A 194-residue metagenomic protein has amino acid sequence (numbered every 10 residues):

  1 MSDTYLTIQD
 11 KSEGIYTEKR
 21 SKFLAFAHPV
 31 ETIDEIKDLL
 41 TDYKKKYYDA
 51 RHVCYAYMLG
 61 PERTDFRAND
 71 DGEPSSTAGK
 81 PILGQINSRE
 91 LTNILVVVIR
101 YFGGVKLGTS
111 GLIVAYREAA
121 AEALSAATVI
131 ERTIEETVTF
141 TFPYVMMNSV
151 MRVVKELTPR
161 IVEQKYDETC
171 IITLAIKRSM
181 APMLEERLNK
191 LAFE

Functional and structural regions predicted by a protein language model:
M1-T77, E163, A181: C-terminal regulatory domains involved in ligand/effector binding and gene-expression control
Y47-A50, L157-V162, N189-E194: A common structural junction motif
S75-S88, L112-Y116: Conserved mixed alpha/beta catalytic, RNA-binding, or beta-rich assembly cores of soluble enzyme, regulatory
T92-F102: Glycine- and acidic-rich phosphate- and metal-coordinating loops
R117-E135: Long, charge-dense
V129-Y144, I172-L174: Short glycine-/aliphatic-rich beta-strand segments at the starts of folded cytosolic domains
T141-T158: Short amphipathic alpha-helix segments
L174, M180-M183: Terminal, non-globular segments
